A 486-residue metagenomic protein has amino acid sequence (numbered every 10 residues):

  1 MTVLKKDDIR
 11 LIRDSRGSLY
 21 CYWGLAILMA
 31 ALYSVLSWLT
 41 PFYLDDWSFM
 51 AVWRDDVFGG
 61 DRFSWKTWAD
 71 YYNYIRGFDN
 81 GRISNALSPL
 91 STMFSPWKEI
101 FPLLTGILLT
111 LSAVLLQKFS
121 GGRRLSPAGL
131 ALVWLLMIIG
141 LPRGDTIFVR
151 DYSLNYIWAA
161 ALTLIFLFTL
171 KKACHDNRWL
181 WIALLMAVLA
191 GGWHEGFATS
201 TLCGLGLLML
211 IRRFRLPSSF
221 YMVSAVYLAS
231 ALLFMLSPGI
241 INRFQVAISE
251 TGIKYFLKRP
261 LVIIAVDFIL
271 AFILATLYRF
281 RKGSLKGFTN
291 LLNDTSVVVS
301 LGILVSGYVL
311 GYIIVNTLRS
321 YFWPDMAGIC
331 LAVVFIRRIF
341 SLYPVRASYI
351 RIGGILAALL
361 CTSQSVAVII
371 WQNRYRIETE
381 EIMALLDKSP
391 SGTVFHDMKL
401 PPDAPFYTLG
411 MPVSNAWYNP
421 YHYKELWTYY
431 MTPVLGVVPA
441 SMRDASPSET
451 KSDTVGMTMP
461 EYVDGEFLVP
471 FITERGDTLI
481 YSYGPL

Functional and structural regions predicted by a protein language model:
L4-K5, S15, L19-D79, P89-S112 (+2 more regions): Intrinsically disordered, polar/acidic, low-complexity terminal segments
L109-K118, G206-R213, I264-L291: Hydrophobic, aromatic-rich transmembrane alpha-helices and their immediate juxtamembrane boundary segments
S126-K171, L261-I269, V305-F335: Membrane-interface micro-motifs in multi-pass membrane enzymes
G129-I138, S219-A229, K286-G311: Transmembrane alpha-helix segments characteristic of polytopic inner-membrane glycan-assembly/cell-envelope
T163-L180, F214-R215: Membrane-interface transmembrane helices that cradle and orient dolichyl/undecaprenyl
W179-E195, T201-G204: Membrane-interface alpha helices of multi-pass inner-membrane proteins
L180, L292-V298, R338-S365: Signature aromatic-anchored transmembrane alpha helix within multi-pass, membrane-resident enzymes that catalyze glycan
S200-A225: Perimembrane helix-loop-helix junctions
